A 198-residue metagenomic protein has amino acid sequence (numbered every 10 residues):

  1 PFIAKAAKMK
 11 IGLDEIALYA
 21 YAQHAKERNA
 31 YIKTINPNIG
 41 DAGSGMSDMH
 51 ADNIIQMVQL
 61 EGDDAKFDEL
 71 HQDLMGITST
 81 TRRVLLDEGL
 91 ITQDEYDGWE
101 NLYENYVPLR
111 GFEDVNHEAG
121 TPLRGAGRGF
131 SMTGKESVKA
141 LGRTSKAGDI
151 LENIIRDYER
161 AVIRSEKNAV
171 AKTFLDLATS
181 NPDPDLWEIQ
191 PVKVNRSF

Functional and structural regions predicted by a protein language model:
P1-F198: Structural preference for well-ordered, secondary-structure-rich domains
